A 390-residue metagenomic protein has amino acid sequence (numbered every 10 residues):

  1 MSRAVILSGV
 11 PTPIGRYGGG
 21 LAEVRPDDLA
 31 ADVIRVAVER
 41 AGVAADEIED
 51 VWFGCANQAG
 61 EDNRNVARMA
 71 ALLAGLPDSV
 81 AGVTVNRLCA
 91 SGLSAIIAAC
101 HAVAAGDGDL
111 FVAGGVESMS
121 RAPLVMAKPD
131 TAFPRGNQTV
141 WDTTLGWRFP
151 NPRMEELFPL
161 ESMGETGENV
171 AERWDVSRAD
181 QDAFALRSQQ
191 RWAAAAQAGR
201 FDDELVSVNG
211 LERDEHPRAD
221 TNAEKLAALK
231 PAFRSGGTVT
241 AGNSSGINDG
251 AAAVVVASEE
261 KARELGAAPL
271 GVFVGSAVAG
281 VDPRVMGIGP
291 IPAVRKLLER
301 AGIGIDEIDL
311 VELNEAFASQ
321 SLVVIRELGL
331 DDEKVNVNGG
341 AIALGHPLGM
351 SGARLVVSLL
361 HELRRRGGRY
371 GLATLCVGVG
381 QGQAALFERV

Functional and structural regions predicted by a protein language model:
M1-P26, V36, L145, E224-I288 (+5 more regions): Condensing-enzyme catalytic core mediating Claisen C-C bond formation in acyl metabolism
P11-T12, E23-V24, A31-D32, D180-E264 (+2 more regions): N-terminal extracellular/periplasmic Venus flytrap/periplasmic-binding protein-like
A22-F111, G115-P134, L205-R213, I305-E327: Conserved beta-ketoacyl condensing-enzyme motif
V24, C55-F111, T144-W147, L157-M163 (+4 more regions): Conserved catalytic cysteine-centered active-site region of acyl-thioester-dependent Claisen-condensing enzymes
P26-G42, V66-A70, A95, M163-V170 (+5 more regions): Short, well-ordered amphipathic alpha-helical segments that serve as non-catalytic structural scaffolds within diverse
E49, T166-E168, F201-E204, V274-A343: Active-site pocket-lining segment
N86-E117, A171-R200, A253-E260, P347-G368 (+1 more regions): Active-site-proximal alpha-helical scaffold in enzymes
L110-N169: Flexible glycine-/small-residue-enriched beta->alpha junction loops that bind anionic phosphate/pyrophosphate groups
